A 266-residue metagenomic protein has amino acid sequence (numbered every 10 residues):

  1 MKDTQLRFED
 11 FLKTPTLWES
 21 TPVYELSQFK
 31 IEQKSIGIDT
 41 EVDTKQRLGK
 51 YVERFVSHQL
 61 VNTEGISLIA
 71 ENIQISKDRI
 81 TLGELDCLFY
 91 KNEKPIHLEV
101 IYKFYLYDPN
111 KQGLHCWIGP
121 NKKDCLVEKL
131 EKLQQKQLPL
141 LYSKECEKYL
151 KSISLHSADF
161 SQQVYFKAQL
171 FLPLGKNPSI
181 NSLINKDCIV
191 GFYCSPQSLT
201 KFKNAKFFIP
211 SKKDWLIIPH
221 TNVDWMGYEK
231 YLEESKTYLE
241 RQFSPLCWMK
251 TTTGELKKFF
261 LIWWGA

Functional and structural regions predicted by a protein language model:
M1-A266: Intrinsically disordered, low-complexity Ser/Thr/Pro/Gly-rich regulatory segments
